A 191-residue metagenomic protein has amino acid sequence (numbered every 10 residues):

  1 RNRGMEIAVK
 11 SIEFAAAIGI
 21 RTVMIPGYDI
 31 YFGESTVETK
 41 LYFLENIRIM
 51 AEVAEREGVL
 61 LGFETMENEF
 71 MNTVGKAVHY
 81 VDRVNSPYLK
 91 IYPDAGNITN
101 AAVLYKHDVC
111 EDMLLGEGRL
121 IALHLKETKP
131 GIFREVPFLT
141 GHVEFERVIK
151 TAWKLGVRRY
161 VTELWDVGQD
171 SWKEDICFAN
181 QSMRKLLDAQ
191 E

Functional and structural regions predicted by a protein language model:
R1-I91, E174: Active-site acidic/histidine proton-transfer and metal-coordination neighborhood in alpha/beta enzyme cores
M71-E191: Histidine-acidic metal/acid-base catalytic patches
